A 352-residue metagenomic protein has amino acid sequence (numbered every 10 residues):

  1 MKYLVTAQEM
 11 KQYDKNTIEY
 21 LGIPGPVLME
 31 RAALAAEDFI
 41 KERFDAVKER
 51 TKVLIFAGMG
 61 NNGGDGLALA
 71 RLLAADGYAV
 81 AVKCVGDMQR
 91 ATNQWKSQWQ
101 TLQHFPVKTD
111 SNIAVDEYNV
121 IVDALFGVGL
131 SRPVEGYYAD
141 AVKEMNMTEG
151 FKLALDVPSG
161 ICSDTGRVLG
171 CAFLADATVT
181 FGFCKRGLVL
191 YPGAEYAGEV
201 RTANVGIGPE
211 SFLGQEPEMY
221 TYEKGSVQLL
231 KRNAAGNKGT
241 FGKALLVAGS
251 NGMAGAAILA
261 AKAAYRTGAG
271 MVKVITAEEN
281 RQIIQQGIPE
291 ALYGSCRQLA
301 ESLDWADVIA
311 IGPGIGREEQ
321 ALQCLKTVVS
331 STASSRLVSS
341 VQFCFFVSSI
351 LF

Functional and structural regions predicted by a protein language model:
M1-A81, L188-L337, F343-F352: Small-residue (G/A/S/T)-rich helix-start motifs and N-terminal tracts that mark the onset
D38-L125, P133-L155: Nucleotide and nucleotide-moiety/phosphate-recognizing core
K83, N112, A154-V157, F181-G182 (+3 more regions): Generic beta-sheet signal
Q89-R90, V128, R317-E318: Short, small-residue-enriched loops and turns at beta-alpha junctions that line or gate enzyme active sites
K96-W99, V168-G170, Q282, G287-A291: Short low-complexity, flexible loop/linker segments enriched in glycine and/or proline with clustered acidic
P106-V107, D176, V200, A291: Short, conserved active-site loop motifs that form the nucleotide-linked donor/cofactor pocket
V115-N119, A172, L303-D304, V329: A short, aliphatic-rich alpha-helical micro-motif
N119-V120, L125-E216: Internal gly/pro-rich beta-alpha loop/helix module that stabilizes soluble enzyme cofactors or their anionic handles
